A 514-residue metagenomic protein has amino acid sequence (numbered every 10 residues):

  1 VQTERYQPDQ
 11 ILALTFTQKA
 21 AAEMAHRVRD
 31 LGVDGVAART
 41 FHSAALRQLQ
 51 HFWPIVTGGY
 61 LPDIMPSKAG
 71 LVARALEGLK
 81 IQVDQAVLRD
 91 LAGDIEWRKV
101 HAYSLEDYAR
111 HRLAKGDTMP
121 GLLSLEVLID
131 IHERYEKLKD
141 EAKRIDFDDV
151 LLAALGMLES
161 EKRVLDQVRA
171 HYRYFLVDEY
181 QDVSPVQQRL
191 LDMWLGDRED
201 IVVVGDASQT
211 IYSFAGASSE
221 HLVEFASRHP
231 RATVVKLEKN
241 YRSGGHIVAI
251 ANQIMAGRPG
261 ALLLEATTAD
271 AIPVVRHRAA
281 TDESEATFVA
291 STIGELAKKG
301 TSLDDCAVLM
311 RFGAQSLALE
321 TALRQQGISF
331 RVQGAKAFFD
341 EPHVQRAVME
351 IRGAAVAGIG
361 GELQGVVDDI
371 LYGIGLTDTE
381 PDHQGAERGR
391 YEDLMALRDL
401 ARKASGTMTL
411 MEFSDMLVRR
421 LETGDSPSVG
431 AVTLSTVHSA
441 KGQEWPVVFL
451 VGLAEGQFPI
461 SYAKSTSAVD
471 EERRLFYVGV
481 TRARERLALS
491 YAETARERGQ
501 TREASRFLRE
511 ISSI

Functional and structural regions predicted by a protein language model:
V1, P230-T233, E238-I328, G353-A355 (+3 more regions): Helicase P-loop NTPase motor core
V1-G58, P62-D63, D166, A249-Q253 (+1 more regions): P-loop NTPase Walker
R5-Q10, D30-V36, H51-I64, A75-A86 (+9 more regions): Short, polar/flexible loop-turn hinges at active-site or ligand-entry regions and domain interfaces
L12-A13, A20-A21, M65, P120-E224 (+1 more regions): Conserved helicase NTPase motor core
G35-L49, Q326-M349: Conserved beta-strand -> loop -> alpha-helix junction used to position metal-binding or nucleic-acid-contacting
A37-T40, D149, A153-A154, V429-V437: Conserved two-lobed SF2 helicase motor
I55-R144, Y172, V234, N240 (+1 more regions): ATP-hydrolysis module of ASCE/P-loop NTPase motor domains, specifically the Walker B Asp-Glu catalytic pair
G121, S316-A322, Q326, E341-I514: Conserved helicase C-terminal RecA-like lobe
